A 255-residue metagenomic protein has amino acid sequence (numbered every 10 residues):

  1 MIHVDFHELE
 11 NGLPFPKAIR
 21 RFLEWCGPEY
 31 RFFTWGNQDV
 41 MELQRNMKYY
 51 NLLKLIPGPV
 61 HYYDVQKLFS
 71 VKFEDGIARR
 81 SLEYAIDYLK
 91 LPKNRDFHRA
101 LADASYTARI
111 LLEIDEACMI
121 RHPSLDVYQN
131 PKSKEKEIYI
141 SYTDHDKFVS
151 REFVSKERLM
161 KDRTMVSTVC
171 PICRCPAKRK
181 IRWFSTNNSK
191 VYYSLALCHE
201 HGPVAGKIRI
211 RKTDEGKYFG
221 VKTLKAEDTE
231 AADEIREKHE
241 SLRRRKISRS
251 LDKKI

Functional and structural regions predicted by a protein language model:
M1-Q44, P203-S248: Conserved non-catalytic scaffold segment of RNase H-like nuclease domains
M1-V4, E24-E152, E215-K222: Metal-dependent phosphoesterase core characteristic of DEDDh/y 3'-5' exonuclease domains
F148-E152, R243-I255: Long, charge-rich intrinsically disordered regions
E157-T164, A177-I181: P/S/T/G-enriched low-complexity
R163-V166, V191: Residue-level signal for mature regions of secreted extracellular proteins and peptides
S167-R174, L195-H201: Short cysteine-rich clusters marking metal-coordination/redox-active sites
R174-I181, G202-G206: Cys/His-rich microdomains that often coordinate metals
W183-L195: Short linker/helix segments within small regulatory modules
